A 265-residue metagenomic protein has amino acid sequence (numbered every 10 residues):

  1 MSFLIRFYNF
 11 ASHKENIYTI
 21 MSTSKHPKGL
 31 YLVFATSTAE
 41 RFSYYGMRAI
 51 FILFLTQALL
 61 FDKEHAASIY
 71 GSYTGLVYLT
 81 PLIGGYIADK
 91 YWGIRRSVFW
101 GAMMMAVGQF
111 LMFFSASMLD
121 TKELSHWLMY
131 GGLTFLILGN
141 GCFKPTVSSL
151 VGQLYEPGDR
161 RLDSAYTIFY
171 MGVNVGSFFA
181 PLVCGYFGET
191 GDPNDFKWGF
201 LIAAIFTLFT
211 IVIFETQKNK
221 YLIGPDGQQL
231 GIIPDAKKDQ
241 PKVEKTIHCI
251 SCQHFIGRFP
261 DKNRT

Functional and structural regions predicted by a protein language model:
F7-K28, P157-G158, G185-T265: Intracellular loop-helix junctions on the cytosolic face of multi-pass helical membrane proteins
A49-H65: Short amphipathic helix-loop junctions that connect adjacent transmembrane helices in Major Facilitator Superfamily/SLC
L55-T56, I87-D89, V183-D192: Interfacial helix-cap and linker-helix signal at transmembrane-aqueous boundaries of multi-pass secondary transporters
G71-A88: Central cavity-lining transmembrane alpha-helices of secondary-active solute carriers, predominantly the Major
V77, D163-L182, G188, F206-T207: Glycine-rich segments within core transmembrane alpha-helices of 12-TM secondary carriers
M103-E123: C-terminal ends and interior cores of transmembrane alpha-helices in multi-pass membrane transporters/permeases
E123-F143: Hydrophobic core of transmembrane alpha-helices in multi-pass small-molecule transporters, especially MFS/SLC-type
